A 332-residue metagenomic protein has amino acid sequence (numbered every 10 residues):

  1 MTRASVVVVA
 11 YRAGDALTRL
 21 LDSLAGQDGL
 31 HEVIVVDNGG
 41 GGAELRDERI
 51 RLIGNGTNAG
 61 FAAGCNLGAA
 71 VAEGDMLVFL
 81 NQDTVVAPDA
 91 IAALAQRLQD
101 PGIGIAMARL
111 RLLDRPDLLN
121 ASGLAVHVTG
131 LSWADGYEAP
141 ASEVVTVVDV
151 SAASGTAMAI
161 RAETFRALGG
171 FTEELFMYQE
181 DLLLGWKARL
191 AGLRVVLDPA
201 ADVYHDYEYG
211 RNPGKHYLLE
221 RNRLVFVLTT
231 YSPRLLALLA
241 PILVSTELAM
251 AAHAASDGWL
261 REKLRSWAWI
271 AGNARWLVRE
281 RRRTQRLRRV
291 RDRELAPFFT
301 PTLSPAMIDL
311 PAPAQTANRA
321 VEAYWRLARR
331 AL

Functional and structural regions predicted by a protein language model:
M1-S23: N-proximal low-complexity "stem/linker" segments adjacent to membrane-targeting elements
D22-H31: Short, acidic, metal-binding catalytic loop of nucleotide-sugar glycosyltransferases
S23, D37-L45, T57: A conserved acidic beta->alpha catalytic loop
G40, G54-A72, Q82: Glycine-rich, basic loop-to-helix element that forms the pyrophosphate-binding segment of sugar-nucleotide handling
L77: Short aromatic/hydrophobic "clamp" motif used to bind/position activated sugar donors
T84-V126, L131: Conserved donor NDP-sugar-binding/catalytic core segment of glycosyltransferases
S151-D202: A short, conserved alpha-helix in the catalytic core of glycosyltransferases
A191-F299, P305: Active-site-adjacent helix/loop segment of glycosyltransferases that harbors family-specific signature motifs
